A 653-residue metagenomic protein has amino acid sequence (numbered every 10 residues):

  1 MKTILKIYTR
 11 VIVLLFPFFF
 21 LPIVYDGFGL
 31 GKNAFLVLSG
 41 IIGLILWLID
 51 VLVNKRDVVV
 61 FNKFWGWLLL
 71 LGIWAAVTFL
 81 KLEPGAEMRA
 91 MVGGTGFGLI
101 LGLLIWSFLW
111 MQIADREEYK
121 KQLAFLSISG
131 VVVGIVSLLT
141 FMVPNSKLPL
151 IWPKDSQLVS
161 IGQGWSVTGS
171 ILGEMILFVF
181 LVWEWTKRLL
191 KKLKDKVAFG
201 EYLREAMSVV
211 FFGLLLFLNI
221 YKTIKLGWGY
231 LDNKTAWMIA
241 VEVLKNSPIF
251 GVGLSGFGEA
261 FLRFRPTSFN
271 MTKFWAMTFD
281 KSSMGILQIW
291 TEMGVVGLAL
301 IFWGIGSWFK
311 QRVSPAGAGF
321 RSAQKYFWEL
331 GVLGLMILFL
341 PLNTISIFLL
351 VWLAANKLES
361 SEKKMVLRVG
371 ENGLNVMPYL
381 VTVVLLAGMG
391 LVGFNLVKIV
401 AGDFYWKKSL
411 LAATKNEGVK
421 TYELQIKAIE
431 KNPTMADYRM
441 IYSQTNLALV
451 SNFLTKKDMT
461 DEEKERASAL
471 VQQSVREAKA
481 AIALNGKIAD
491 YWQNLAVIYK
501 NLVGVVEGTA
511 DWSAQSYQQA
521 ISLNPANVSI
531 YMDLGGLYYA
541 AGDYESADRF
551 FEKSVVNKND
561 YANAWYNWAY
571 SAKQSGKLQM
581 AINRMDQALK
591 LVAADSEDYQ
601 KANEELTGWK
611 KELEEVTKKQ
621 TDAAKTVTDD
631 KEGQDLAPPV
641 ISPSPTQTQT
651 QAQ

Functional and structural regions predicted by a protein language model:
M1-T95, L101-I128, P149-L150, L181-V209 (+6 more regions): Transmembrane signal-anchor hairpin modules in multi-pass inner-membrane enzymes, especially those that act on
Y8-P17, G130, D280, M284 (+1 more regions): Loop-to-helix entry and N-terminal half of a specific, functionally important transmembrane alpha helix in multi-pass
I41-I45, M175-W185, S322-L374: Transmembrane alpha-helices of multi-pass inner-membrane enzymes
T140, N145-G162, L254-E292, K456-E465: Interfacial juxtamembrane loops and adjacent helix segments that form the catalytic/substrate-binding surfaces
E205, V295-K325: Hydrophobic transmembrane alpha-helices and their immediate junctions
F394-K415, K431-D461, L484-V505, A526-G536: Amphipathic alpha-helical repeat scaffolds of TPR domains
D437-I441, D490-N494, S529-D533, A562-Y570 (+2 more regions): Alpha-solenoid helical repeat scaffolds
